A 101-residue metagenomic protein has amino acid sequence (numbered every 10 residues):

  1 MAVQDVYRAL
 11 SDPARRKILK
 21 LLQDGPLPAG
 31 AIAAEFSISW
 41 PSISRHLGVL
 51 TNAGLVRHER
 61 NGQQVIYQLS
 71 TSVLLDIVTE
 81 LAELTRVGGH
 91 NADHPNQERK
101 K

Functional and structural regions predicted by a protein language model:
M1-A2, R8, S70-K101: Amphipathic alpha-helical dimerization/coiled-coil segments that flank or bridge DNA-binding/regulatory modules
A2-P41, N61-V73: N-terminal helix-turn-helix DNA-binding core of bacterial DNA-binding proteins
I18, A53-V56: A short linear hydrophobic-aromatic micro-motif
K20, L47-G48: Core alpha-helical elements of the protein kinase catalytic domain, predominantly the helix directly N-terminal
A34, R45, T51-N52: Alpha-helical residues within the helix-turn-helix
